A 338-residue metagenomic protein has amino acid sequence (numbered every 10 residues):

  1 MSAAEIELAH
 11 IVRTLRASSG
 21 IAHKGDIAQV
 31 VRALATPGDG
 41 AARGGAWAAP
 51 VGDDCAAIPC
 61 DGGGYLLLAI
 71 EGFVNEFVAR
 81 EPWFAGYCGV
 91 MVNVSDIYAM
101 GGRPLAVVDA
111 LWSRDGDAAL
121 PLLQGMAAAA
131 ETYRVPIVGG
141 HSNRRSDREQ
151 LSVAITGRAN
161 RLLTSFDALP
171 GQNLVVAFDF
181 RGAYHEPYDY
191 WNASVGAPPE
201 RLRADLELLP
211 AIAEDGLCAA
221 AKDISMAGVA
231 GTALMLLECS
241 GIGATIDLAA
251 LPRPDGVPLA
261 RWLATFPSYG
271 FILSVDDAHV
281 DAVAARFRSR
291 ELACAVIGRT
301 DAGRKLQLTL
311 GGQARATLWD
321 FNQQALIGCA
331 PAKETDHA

Functional and structural regions predicted by a protein language model:
M1-V90, V94-A99, V135, Q172-N173: N-terminal glycine-rich phosphate/pyrophosphate-binding loops that anchor nucleotide-derived ligands and cofactors
S2-T14, A22, D26, R290-A338: Acidic, Ser/Thr/Pro-rich beta/coil linker or hinge segments at domain junctions
W47-P50, N143, G243-P254, A284-G311: Beta-strand->loop->alpha-helix junctions that form or flank phosphate-binding loops in nucleotide-handling enzymes
W47-V51, P59, L67-A69, P136-G140 (+5 more regions): General beta-strand structural signal in soluble alpha/beta enzymes
Y65-L66, F73-N75, R103-P187, R299-D301 (+1 more regions): Glycine-rich anion-binding loops of enzyme active sites
E81-V108, P121-T132, E207-A213, V229-M235: Small-aliphatic-rich amphipathic alpha-helix that forms the alpha element of a beta-alpha
R114, R201-S268: Active-site-proximal betaalpha loop/short-helix elements that scaffold phosphoryl/nucleotidyl transfer chemistry
S274-D281: Helix N-cap motif at beta-to-alpha junctions
